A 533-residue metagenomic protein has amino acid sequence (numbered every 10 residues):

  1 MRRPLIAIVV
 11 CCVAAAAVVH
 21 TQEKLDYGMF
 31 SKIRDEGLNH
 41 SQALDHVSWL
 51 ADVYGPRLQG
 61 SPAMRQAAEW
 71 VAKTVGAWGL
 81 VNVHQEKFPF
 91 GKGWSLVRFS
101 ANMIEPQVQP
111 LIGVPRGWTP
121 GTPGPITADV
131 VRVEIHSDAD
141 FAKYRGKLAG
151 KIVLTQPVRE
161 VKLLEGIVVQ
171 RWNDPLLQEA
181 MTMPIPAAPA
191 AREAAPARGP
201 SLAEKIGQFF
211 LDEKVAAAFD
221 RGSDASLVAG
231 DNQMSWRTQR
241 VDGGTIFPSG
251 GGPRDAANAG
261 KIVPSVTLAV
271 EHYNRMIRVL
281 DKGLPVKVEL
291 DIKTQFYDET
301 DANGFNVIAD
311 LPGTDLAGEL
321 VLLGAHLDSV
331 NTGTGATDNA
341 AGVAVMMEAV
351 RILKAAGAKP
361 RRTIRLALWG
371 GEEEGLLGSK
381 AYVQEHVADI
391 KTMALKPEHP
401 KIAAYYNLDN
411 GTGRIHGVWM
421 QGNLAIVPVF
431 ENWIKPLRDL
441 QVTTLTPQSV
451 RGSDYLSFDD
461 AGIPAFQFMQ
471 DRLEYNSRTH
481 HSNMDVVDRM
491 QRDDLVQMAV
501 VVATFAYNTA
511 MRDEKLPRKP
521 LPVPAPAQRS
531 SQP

Functional and structural regions predicted by a protein language model:
A7-A16: Bacterial N-terminal signal peptides
A17-T21: Sec/Tat signal peptide C-region and signal peptidase I cleavage site
Q22-M29, S48, D52-P186: Noncatalytic luminal/extracellular "stalk/propeptide" segments of secretory-pathway proteins
L25-S61, R98, D328-S329, A404-G413 (+1 more regions): N-terminal capping segment at the start of a domain
D26-M29, Q42-H46, Y54, A63-V71 (+16 more regions): Stable alpha-helical elements in mature extracytoplasmic
Y27-M29, E105, P110-G113, G117-K143 (+3 more regions): Soluble metallo-hydrolase cores and metallopeptidase-like ectodomains found primarily in the secretory/periplasmic
L38, P106-P110, P123-A128, G146-I152 (+9 more regions): Metal-dependent peptidase/peptidase-like ectodomains
A188-G199, G207, L211-D212, A217 (+3 more regions): Active-site-adjacent substrate-binding region of metalloamidase/peptidase-like peptide-processing proteins
